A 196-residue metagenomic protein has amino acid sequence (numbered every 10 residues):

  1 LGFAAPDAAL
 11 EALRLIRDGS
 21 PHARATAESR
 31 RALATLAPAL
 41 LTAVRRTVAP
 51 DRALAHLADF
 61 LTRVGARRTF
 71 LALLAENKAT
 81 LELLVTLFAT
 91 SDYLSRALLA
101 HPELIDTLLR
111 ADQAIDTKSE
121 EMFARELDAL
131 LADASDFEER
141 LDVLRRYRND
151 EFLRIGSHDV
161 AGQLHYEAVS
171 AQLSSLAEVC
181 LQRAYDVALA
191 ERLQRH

Functional and structural regions predicted by a protein language model:
L1-H196: Non-catalytic regulatory/linker segments of enzymes
